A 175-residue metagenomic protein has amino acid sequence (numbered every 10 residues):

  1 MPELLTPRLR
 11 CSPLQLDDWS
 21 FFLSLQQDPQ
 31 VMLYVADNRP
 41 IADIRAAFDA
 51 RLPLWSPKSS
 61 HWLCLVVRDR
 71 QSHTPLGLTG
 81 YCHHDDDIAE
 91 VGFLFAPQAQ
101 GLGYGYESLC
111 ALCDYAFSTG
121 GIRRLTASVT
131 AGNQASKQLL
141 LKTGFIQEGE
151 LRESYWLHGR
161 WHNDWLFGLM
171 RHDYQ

Functional and structural regions predicted by a protein language model:
M1-L33, V66-Q175: Acyl-donor (CoA/ACP) binding surface of acyl/acetyltransferases
Q30-L52, L65: Conserved GNAT-fold acetyl-CoA-binding loop/helix
W55-S60, F145: Short loop/turn motifs at secondary-structure junctions and domain boundaries
